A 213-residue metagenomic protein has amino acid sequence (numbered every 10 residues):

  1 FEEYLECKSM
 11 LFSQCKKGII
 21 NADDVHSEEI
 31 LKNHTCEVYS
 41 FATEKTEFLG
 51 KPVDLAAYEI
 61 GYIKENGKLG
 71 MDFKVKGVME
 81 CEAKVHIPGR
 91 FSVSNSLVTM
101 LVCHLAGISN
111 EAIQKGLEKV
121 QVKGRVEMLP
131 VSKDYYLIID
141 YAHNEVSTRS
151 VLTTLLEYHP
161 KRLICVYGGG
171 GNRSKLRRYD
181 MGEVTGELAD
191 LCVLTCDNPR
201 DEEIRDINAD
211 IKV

Functional and structural regions predicted by a protein language model:
F1-M10, G18-A22, K32, G50-P52 (+3 more regions): ATP-dependent carboxylate-amine ligase catalytic core
F1-N33, S40, K45, E145 (+1 more regions): Flexible active-site lid/hinge loop adjacent to a nucleotide/diphosphate and Mg2+-phosphate binding pocket
M10, E28-E82, K115-E118, V122-R125 (+1 more regions): Extended acidic/charged loop-beta regions that coordinate divalent cations and stabilize anionic phosphate/carboxylate
L11-K16, K32-H34, Y158-H159, E183-L188: Short, conserved loop/helix-junction motifs that constitute active-site signature segments in enzyme catalytic cores
G18-D23, I164-Y167, D190-N198: Short internal beta-strands
T43, G170, D197-P199: Short, ordered loop/turn segments at secondary-structure junctions
F73-L191: Nucleotide phosphate-binding/pyrophosphate-handling subdomain across enzymes that bind or process nucleotide phosphates
G182-V213: C-terminal helical cap/extension that packs against the catalytic core of soluble nucleotide-cofactor enzymes
